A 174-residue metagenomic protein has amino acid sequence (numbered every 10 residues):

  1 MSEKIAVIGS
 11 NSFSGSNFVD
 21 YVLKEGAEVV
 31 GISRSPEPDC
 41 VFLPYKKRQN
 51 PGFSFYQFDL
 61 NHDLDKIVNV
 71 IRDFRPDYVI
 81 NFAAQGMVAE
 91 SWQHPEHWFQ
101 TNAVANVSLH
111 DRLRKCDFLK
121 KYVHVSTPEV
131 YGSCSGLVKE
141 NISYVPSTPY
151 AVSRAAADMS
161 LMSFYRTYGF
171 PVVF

Functional and structural regions predicted by a protein language model:
M1-F174: N-terminal Rossmann-like NAD(P)+-binding domain of SDR-like oxidoreductases, especially those catalyzing
